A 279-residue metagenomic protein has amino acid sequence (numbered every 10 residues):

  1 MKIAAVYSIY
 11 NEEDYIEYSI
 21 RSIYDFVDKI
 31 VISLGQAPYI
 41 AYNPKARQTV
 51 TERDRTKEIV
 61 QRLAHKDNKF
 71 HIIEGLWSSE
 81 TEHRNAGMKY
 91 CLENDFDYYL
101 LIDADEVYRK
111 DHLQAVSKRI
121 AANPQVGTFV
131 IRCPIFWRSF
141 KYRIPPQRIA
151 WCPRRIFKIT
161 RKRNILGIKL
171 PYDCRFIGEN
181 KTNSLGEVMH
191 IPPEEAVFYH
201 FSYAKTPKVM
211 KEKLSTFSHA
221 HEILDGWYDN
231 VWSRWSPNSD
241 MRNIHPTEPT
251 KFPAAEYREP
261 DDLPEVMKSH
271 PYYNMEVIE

Functional and structural regions predicted by a protein language model:
M1-D25, I32, I278-E279: N-proximal low-complexity "stem/linker" segments adjacent to membrane-targeting elements
I3, N68-F70, V126: Short, conserved active-site loop motifs that form the nucleotide-linked donor/cofactor pocket
Y18, S33-Y98: Active-site-proximal specificity loops/subdomain of glycosyltransferases
R21-D28, K89-E93, V116-N123: Short, surface-exposed basic-aromatic patches at helix termini and helix-loop junctions that form
R21-Y24, I30-A41, A196, H200-E212: Short, solvent-exposed beta-strand-terminating loops
E80-N85, V107-E279: Catalytic-site signature of metal-activated, phosphate-bearing donor transferases, centered on the GT-A/GT-A-like
